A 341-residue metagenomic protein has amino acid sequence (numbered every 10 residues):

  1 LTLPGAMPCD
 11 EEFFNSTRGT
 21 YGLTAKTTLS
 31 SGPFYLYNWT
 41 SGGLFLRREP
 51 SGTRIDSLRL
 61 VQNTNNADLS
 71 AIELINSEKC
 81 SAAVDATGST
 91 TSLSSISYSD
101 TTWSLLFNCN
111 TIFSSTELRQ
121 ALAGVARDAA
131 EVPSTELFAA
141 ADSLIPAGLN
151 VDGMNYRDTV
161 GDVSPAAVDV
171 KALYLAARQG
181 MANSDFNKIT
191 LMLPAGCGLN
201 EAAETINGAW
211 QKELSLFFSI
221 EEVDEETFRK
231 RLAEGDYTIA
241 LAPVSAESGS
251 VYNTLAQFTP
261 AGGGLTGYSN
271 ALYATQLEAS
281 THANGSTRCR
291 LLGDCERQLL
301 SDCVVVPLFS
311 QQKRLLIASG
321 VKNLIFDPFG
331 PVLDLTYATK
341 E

Functional and structural regions predicted by a protein language model:
T2-R54: Gly/Pro-rich hinge or "lid" segments in bacterial periplasmic/extracellular proteins
S41, A176-V244: Ligand/substrate-recognition segments at binding pockets and active sites
G42, R48-T90: Ligand-site clamp/hinge motif
R47-P50, T64, S95-A121, V125 (+3 more regions): A bilobed periplasmic-binding-protein/Venus flytrap-type ligand-binding module shared by bacterial periplasmic
G88-T101, E234-D236, S250-G264, A318-K322: Ligand-binding "clamshell"
G124, E136-Q179, A195-E201: Structural transition elements
L216-F228, N253-S319, E341: Extracytoplasmic/peripheral linker and loop segments enriched in polar/acidic and small residues with frequent Thr/Pro
L315-E341: Long beta-strand-rich cores associated with HINT superfamily self-processing modules
